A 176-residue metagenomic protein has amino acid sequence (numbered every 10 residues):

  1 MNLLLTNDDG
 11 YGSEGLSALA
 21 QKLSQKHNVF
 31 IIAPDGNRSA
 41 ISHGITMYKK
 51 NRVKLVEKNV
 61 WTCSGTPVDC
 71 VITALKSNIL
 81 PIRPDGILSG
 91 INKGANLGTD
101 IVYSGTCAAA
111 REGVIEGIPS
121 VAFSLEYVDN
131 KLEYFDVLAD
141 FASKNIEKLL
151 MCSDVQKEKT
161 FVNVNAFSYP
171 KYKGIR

Functional and structural regions predicted by a protein language model:
L3, S13-S77, P81-R83: A cross-family phosphate/adenosyl-ligand binding-site feature
D9: Active-site metal-binding loops of divalent metal-dependent hydrolases
F30-I32, W61, L88, P119-F123 (+1 more regions): Hydrophobic/aromatic beta-strand patches that form the interior of the parallel beta-sheet core in alpha/beta enzyme
G36, Y127, A166-P170: Glycine-rich beta-alpha junction loops
A95-S104: Glycine/threonine-rich flexible loop motifs
A109-G113: Hydrophobic/aromatic ligand-binding patch that stacks against planar heteroaromatic rings of cofactors or nucleotides
V114-V137: Glycine-rich phosphate/pyrophosphate-binding loops and their adjacent beta-strand/loop elements at enzyme active sites
F135-R176: Electrostatically charged, flexible surface regions
